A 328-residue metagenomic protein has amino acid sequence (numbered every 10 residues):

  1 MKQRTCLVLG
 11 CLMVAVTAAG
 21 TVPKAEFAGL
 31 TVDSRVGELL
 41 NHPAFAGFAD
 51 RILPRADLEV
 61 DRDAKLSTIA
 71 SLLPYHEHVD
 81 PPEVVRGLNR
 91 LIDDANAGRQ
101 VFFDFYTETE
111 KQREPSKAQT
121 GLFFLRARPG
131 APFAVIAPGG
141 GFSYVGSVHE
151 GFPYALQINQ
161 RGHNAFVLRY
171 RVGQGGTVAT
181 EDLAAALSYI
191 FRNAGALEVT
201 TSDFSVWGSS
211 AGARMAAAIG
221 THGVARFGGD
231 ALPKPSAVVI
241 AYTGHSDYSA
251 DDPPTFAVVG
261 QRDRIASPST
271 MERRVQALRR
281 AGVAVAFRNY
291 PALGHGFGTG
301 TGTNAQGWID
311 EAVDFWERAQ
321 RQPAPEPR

Functional and structural regions predicted by a protein language model:
V22-P43, A281-R328: C-terminal catalytic histidine-bearing segment of alpha/beta-hydrolase fold enzymes
R55-P129, T221: N-terminal cap/lid segment of alpha/beta-hydrolase-fold proteins
A131-G140: Short beta-strand element of the alpha/beta-hydrolase
G146-V148, L168-T201, T301-A305: Catalytic nucleophile-loop/oxyanion-hole region of alpha/beta-hydrolase and closely related hydrolase-like folds
V148-F166: Short amphipathic alpha-helix adjacent to the substrate-entry channel of hydrolases
A185-D252: Primarily recognizes the serine-hydrolase "nucleophile elbow" in alpha/beta-hydrolase and SGNH/GDSL folds
P253, S267-A277: Short alpha-helix in the alpha/beta-hydrolase fold that links the catalytic acid
A257-V259, D263: Short beta-strand/loop motif that positions the catalytic acidic residue of the alpha/beta-hydrolase fold
